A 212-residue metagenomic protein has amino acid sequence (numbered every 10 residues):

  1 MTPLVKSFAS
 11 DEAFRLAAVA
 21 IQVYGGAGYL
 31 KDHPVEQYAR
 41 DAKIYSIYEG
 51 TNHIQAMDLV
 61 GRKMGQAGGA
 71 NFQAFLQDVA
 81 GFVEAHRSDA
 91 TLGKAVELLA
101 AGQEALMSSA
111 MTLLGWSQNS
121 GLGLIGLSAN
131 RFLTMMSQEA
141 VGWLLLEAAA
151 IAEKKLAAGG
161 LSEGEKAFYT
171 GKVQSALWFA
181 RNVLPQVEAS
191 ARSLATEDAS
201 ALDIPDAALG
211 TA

Functional and structural regions predicted by a protein language model:
T2-A74, W178-P205: Alpha-helix capping/hinge segments and adjacent helical runs
S10, F14-A18, M57-G61, Q73-L76 (+4 more regions): Predominant activation on well-ordered alpha-helical scaffold segments within soluble catalytic domains
E49, N71, V79, A158-G159: Juxtamembrane helix-loop transition sites at the ends of transmembrane segments in multi-pass membrane proteins
Q66, F82-A212: C-terminal amphipathic alpha-helical interaction region
